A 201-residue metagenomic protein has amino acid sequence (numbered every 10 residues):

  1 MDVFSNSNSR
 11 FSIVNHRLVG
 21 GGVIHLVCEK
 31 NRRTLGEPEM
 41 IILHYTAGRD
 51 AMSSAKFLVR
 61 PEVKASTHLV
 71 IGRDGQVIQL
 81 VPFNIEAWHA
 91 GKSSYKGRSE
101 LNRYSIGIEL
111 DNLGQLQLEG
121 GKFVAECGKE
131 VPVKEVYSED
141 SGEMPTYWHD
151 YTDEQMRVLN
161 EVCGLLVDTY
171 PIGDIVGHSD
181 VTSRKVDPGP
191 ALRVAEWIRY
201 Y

Functional and structural regions predicted by a protein language model:
D2-T169, G173: Active-site-adjacent loop/helix surface patches within enzyme catalytic domains that shape the substrate-binding cleft
Y170-K185: Acidic/histidine-rich, metal-coordinating catalytic segments
S183-Y201: Short, low-complexity, polybasic intrinsically disordered segments
